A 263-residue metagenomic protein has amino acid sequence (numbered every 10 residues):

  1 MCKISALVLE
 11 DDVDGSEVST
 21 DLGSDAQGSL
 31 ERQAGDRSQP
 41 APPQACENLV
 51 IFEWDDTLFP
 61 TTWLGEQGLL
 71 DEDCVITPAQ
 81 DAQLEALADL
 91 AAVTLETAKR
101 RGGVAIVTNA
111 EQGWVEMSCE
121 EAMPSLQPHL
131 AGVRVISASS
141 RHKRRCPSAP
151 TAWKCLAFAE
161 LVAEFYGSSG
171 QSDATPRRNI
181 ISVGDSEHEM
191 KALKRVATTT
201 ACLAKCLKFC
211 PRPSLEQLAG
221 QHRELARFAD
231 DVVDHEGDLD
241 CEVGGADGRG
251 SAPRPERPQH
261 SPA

Functional and structural regions predicted by a protein language model:
C2-S19, G23-T151: Alpha-helical substrate-recognition element adjacent to the catalytic core
S5-E10, E116-A263: C-terminal cap/substrate-recognition subdomain and adjoining C-terminal extension of metal-dependent phosphatase-like
